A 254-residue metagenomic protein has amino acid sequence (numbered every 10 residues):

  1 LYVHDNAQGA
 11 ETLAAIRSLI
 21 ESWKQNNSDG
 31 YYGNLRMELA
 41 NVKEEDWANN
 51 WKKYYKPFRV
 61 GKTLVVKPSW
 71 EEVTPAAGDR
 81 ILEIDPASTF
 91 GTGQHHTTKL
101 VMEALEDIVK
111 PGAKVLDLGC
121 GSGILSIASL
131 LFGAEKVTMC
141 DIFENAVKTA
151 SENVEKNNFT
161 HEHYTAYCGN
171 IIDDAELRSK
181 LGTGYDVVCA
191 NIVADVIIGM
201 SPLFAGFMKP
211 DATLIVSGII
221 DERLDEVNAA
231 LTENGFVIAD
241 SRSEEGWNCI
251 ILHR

Functional and structural regions predicted by a protein language model:
L1-A76: N-terminal auxiliary segments of SAM/dcSAM-dependent transferases
R36-E38, V65, K136, H163-T165 (+1 more regions): Conserved beta-strand segments of alpha/beta enzyme cores
P57-S88, T92-H96, M102: Proteins enriched for Cys/Gly/acidic motifs involved in redox and nucleic-acid/cofactor modification
K67-P68, M139, V216: Hydrophobic residues in well-ordered beta-strands that form the structural core
S88, T92-I171: Conserved SAM/SAH cofactor-binding pocket of Class I
I142-R254: S-adenosylmethionine
